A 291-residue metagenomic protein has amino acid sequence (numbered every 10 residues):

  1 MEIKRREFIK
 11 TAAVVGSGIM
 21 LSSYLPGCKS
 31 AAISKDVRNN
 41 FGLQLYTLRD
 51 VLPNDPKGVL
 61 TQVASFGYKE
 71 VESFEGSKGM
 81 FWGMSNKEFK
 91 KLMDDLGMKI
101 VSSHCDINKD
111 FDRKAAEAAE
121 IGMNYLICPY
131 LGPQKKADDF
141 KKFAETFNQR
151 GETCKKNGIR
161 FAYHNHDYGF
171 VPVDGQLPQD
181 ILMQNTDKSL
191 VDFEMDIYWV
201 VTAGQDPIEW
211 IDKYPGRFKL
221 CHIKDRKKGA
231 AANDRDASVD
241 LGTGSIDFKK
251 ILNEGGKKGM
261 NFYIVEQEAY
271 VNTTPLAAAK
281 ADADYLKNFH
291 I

Functional and structural regions predicted by a protein language model:
M1, E7-G27: N-terminal export signals
A13, G18-L21, K99-F193, L276: Active-site acidic/histidine proton-transfer and metal-coordination neighborhood in alpha/beta enzyme cores
Y24-N54: C-terminal segment of N-terminal export signals and the immediately downstream linker at the start of the mature
S34-D36, L60-S65, F81-M98, D112-G122 (+4 more regions): Acidic (Asp/Glu)-rich catalytic clusters
N39-Q44, V71-S73, I100-S103, L126-C128 (+4 more regions): Hydrophobic faces of well-ordered beta-strands that scaffold small-molecule active sites in alpha/beta enzyme cores
L48-N54, F74-S85, H104-R113, G132-K141 (+5 more regions): Acidic-and-aromatic substrate-binding clefts and catalytic sites of carbohydrate-active enzymes
E70, K156-S245: Acidic/histidine-rich catalytic cores of soluble enzymes
L276-I291: C-terminal helical cap(s) of enzyme catalytic domains, especially alpha/beta-barrels
